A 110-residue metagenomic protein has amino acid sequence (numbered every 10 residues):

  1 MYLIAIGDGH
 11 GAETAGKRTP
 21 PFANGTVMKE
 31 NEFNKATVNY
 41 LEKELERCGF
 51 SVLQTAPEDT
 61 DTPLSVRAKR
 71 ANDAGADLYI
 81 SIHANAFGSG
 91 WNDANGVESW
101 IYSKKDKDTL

Functional and structural regions predicted by a protein language model:
Y2-I4, M28-L110: Active-site-proximal helix/loop segments of hydrolytic enzymes
Y2-V27: Short glycine-rich His-centered loop
